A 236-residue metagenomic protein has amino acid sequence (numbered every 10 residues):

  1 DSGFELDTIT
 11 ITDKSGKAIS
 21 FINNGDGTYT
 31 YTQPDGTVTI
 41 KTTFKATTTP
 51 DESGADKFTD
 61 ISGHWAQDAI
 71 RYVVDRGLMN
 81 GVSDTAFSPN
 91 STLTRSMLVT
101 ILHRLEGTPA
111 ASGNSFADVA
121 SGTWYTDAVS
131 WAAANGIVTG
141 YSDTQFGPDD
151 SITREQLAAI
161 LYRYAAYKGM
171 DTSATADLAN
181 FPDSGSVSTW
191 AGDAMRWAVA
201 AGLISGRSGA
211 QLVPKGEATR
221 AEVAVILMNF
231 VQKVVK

Functional and structural regions predicted by a protein language model:
D1-T30: Surface-exposed interfaces of beta-sheet-rich extracellular modules
I9, Y29-Y31, T42, I70-V73 (+1 more regions): Extracellular/surface recognition and adhesion modules
N23-A46, W124-A128, W190, G216-R220: Extracellular interaction modules
A46-Q67, R76, N80-D127, N135-E155 (+3 more regions): Feature responds to low-complexity, polar/acidic, surface-exposed segments characteristic of secreted/exported proteins
S188-A200, A224: Alpha-helical membrane segments in multi-pass integral membrane proteins
R220-E222, L227: Non-catalytic cell-wall polysaccharide-engagement segments
